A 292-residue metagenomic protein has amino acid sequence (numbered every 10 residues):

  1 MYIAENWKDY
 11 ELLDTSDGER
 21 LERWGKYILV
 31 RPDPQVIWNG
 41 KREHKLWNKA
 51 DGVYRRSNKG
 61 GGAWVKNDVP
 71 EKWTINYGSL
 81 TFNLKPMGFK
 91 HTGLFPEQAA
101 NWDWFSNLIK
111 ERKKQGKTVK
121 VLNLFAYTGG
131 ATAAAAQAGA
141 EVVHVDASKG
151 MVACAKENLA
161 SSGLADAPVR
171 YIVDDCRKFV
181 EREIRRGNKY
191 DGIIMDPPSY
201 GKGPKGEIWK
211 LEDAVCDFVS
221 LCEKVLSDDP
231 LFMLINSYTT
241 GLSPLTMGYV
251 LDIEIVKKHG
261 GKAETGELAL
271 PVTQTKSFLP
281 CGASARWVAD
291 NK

Functional and structural regions predicted by a protein language model:
W7-E22, L29-P96, D103: Non-catalytic substrate-recognition/targeting regions of SAM-dependent transferases
P96-G116: Conserved alpha-helix/loop element of class I SAM-dependent methyltransferases that forms part of the SAM/SAH-binding
K117-Y127: Conserved class I S-adenosyl-L-methionine
T128-A140: Conserved SAM-binding loop of SAM-dependent methyltransferases across substrates and taxa, primarily the Class I
E141-D146: Conserved SAM-binding motif I beta-strand of class I
S148-I194: S-adenosyl-L-methionine
C176-K257: S-adenosylmethionine
P230-K292: C-terminal catalytic and target-recognition region of SAM-dependent MTase-like enzymes, primarily methyltransferases
